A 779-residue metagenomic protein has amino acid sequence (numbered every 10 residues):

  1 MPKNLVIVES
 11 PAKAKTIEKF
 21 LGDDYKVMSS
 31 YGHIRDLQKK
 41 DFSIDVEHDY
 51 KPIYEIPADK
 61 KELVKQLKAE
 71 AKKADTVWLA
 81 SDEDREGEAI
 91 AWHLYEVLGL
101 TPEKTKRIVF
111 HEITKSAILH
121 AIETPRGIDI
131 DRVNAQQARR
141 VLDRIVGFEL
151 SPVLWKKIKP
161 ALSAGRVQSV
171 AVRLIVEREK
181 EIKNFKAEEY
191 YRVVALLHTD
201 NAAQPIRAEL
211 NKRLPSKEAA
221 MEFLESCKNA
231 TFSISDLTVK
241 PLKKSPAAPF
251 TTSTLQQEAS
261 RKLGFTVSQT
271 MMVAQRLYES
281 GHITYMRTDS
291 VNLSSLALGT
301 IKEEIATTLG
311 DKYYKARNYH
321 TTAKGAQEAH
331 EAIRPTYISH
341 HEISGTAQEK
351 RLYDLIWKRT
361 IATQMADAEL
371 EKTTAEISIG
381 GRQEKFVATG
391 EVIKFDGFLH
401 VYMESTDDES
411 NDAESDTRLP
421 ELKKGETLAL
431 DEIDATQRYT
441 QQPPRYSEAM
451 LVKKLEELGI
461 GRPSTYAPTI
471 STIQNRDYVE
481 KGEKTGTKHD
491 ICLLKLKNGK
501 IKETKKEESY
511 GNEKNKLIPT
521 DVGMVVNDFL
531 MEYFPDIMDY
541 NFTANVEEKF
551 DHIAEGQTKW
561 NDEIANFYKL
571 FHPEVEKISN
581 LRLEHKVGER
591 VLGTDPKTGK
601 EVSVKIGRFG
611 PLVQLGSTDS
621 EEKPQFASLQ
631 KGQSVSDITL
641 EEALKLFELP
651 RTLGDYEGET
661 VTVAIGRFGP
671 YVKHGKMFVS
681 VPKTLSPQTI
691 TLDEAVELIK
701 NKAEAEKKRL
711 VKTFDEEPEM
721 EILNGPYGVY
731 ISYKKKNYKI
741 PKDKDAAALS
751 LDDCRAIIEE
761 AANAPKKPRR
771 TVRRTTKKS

Functional and structural regions predicted by a protein language model:
M1-R140, E149, N211, R317 (+2 more regions): Intrinsically disordered, low-complexity regulatory segments
P2-L5, T16, Y25, S151 (+4 more regions): Basic, low-complexity terminal or inter-domain segments flanking catalytic cores
I53, S81-E83, T101-K106, P125-V133 (+7 more regions): Short, polar/flexible loop-turn hinges at active-site or ligand-entry regions and domain interfaces
I113-A195, V239-K243: C-terminal or mid-to-C-terminal helical accessory/interaction module adjacent to the motor/catalytic core
L214-P249, Q256, K423-T427, D434-T436 (+2 more regions): Metal- or metallocofactor-binding catalytic centers and their adjacent structured scaffolds across diverse enzyme
P241-F250, L263-F265, T436-R445, I722: Short basic-aromatic helix/loop recognition motifs at nucleic-acid and histone-peptide binding interfaces
E258, K262-Q269: A conserved hydrophobic secondary-structure block that centers on an alpha-helix together with its immediately flanking
